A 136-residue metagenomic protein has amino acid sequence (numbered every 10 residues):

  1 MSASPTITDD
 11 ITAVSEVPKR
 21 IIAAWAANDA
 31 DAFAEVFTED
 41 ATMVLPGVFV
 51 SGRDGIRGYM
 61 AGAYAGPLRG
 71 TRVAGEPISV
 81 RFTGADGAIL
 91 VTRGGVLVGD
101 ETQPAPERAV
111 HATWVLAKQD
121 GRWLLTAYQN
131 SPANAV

Functional and structural regions predicted by a protein language model:
S2-D10: A detector for short, charged/polar N-terminal pre-domain segments
A3, L97-V98, L124-L125: C-terminal-biased regions
D10-I11, S15-V17, A30-D86, R93-G95 (+1 more regions): A solvent-exposed, acidic/Ser-Thr-rich amphipathic alpha-helical stretch
I21, N28-D29: Short helix-adjacent coil turns
V80-A88, L116-R122: A short, structured loop/turn motif at beta-sheet edges
V96-D100, L116: Beta-strand elements of well-folded, non-transmembrane domains
A109-V136: Short beta-strand edge/turn micro-motifs at domain boundaries
